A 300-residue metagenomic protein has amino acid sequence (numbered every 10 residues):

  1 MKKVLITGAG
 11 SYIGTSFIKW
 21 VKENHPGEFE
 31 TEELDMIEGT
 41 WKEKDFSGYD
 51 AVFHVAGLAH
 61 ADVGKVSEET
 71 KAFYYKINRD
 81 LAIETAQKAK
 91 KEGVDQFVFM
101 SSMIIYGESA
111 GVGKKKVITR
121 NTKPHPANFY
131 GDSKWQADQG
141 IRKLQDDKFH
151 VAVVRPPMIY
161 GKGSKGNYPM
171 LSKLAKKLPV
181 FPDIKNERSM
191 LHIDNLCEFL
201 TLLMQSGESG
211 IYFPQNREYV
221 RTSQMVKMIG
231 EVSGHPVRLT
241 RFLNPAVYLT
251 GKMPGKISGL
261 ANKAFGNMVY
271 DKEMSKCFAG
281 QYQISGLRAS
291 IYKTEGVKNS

Functional and structural regions predicted by a protein language model:
V4-V21: N-terminal Rossmann NAD(P)H-binding glycine-rich loop of SDR-like oxidoreductase domains
G39-K91, Y106-E108: NAD(P)H-binding glycine-rich loop region in Rossmannoid oxidoreductase-like domains and their noncatalytic homologs
E68-A72, K76, V112-I159, V180: Catalytic helix-loop patch of NAD(P)-dependent Rossmann-fold dehydrogenases
Y75-A82, V98, S133-K134, S189: Short alpha-helix in the Rossmann-fold core of NAD(P)-dependent oxidoreductases
I83-F129, A152: Conserved Rossmann-fold NAD(P)-dependent oxidoreductase catalytic core, especially the SDR/UDP-sugar
W135, K148-F149, I159-M170, L202-Y212 (+2 more regions): Glycine/proline-rich active-site loop of Rossmann-fold NAD(P)-dependent oxidoreductases
K173-L191, N195, L202, F213: A conserved pocket-lining segment of Rossmann-fold NAD(P)-dependent short-chain dehydrogenase/reductase
F199-G259, S285-S300: Mid/C-terminal beta-alpha module of Rossmann-like enzyme folds, strongest in SDR-family dehydrogenases/epimerases
